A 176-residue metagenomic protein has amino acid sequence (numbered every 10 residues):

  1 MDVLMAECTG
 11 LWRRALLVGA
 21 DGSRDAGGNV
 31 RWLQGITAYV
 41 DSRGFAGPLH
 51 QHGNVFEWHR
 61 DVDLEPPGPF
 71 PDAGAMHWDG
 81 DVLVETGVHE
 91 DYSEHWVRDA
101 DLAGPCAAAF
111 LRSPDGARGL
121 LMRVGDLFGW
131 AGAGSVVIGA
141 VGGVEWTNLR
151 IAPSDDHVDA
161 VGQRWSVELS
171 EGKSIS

Functional and structural regions predicted by a protein language model:
M1-G44, V55-S176: Lipid interaction determinants
